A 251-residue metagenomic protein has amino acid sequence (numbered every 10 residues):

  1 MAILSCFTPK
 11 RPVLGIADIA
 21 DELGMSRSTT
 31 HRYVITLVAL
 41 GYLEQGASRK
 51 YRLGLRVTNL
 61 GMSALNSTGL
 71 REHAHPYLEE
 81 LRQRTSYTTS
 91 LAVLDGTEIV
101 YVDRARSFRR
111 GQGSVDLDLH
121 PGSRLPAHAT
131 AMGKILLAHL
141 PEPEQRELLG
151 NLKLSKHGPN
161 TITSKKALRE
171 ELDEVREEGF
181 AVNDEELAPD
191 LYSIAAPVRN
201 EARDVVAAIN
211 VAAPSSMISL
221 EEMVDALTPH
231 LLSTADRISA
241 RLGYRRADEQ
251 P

Functional and structural regions predicted by a protein language model:
M1-E72, D236-Y244: N-terminal helix-turn-helix
K10-L14, F108-S114, E144, L152-K153 (+3 more regions): Hydrophobic/basic alpha-helical segments enriched in Actinobacteria
L23, V34, V57, L78 (+4 more regions): Short amphipathic alpha-helical/adjacent loop interface patches that line ligand and macromolecule-binding sites
L43-E44, L91-A92, V198: A structural signal for short hydrophobic beta-strand segments in well-ordered beta-sheet cores
R52-N151: Amphipathic alpha-helical effector-binding/dimerization core of metabolite-sensing transcriptional regulators
E144, L152-K153, L232-P251: Cysteine/selenocysteine-centered motifs that mediate thiol-based redox chemistry or coordinate metal-sulfur cofactors
N160-R237, Q250-P251: Extended hydrophobic
